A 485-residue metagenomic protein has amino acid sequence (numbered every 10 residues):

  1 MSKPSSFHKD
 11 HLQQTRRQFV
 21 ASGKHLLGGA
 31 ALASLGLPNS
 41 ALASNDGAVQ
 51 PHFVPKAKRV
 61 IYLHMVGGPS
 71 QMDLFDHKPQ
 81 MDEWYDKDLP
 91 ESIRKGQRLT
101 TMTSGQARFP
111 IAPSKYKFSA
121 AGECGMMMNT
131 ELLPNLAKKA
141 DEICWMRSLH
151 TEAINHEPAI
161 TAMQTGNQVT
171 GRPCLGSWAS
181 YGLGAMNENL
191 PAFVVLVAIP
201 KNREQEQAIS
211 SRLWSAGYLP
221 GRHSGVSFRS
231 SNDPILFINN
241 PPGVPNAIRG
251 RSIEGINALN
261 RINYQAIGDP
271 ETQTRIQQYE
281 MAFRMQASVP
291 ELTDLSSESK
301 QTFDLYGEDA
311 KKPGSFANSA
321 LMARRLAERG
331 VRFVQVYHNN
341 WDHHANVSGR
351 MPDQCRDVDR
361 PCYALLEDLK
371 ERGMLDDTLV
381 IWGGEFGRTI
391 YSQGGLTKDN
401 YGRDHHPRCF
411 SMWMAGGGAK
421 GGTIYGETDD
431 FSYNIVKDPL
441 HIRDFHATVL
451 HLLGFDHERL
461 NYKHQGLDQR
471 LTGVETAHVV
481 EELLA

Functional and structural regions predicted by a protein language model:
M1-A485: Ligand-binding pockets and gating/stacking loops
